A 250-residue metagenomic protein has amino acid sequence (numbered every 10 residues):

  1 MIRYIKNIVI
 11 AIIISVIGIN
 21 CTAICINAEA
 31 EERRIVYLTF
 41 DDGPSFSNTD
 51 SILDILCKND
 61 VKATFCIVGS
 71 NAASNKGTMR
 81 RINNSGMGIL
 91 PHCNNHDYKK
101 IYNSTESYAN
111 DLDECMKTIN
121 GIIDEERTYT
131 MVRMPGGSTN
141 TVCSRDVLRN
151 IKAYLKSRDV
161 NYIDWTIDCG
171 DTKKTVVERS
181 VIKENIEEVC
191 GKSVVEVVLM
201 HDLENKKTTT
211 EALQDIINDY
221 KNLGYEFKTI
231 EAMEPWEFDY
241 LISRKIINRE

Functional and structural regions predicted by a protein language model:
M1-T39, P44-D60, S74-R80, R179-E184 (+1 more regions): N-terminal pre-catalytic segment of deacetylase/amide-hydrolase enzymes
I26-M134, D219: Active-site beta->alpha N-cap acidic-glycine motif
H96-L199, L203-K221, Y225-E226, A232-M233 (+1 more regions): Catalytic domains of cell-wall/extracellular-matrix polysaccharide-remodeling enzymes, centered on de-N-acetylation
